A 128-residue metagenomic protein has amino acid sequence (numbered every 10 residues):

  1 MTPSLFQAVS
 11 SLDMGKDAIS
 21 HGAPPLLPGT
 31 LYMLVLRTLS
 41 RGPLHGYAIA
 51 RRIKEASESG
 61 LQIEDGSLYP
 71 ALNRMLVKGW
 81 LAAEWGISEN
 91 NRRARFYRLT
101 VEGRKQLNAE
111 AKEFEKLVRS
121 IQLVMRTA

Functional and structural regions predicted by a protein language model:
P3-K16, R104-A128: Amphipathic alpha-helical dimerization/coiled-coil segments that flank or bridge DNA-binding/regulatory modules
D17-H21, W80-L81: Short amphipathic beta-strand starts and helix->beta connectors
H21-P25, W85-G86: Short beta-strand/turn micro-motifs at beta-sheet edges
A23-S67: N-terminal helix-turn-helix DNA-binding core of bacterial DNA-binding proteins
L68-M75: Basic amphipathic alpha-helical segments that dock to polyanions
L76-R92, R98: Beta-hairpin "wing" of winged helix-turn-helix
N90-A111: Basic, amphipathic "hinge/linker" alpha-helix immediately C-terminal to the N-terminal HTH DNA-binding motif
